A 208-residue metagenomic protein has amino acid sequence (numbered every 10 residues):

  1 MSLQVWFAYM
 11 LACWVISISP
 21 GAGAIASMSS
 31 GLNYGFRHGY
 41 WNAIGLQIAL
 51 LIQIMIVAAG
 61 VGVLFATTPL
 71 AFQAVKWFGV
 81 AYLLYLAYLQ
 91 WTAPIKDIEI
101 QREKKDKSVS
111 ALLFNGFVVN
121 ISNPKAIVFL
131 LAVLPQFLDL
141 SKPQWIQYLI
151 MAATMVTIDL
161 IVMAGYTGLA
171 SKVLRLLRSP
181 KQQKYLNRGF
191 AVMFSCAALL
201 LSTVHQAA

Functional and structural regions predicted by a protein language model:
M1-Q4, A208: Short, strongly hydrophobic alpha-helical membrane anchors
L3-Q73, L130-M151, M155-V156, T167-A170: Juxtamembrane transmembrane-helix termini in multi-pass membrane transport proteins
L11, P124-L134, C196-L200: Kinked, hydrophobic transmembrane alpha-helices enriched for aromatic residues and small/kink-inducing positions
W14, I18, L51-I52, A59 (+6 more regions): Hydrophobic/aromatic residues within the transmembrane alpha-helices of Major Facilitator Superfamily
G21, N123, A191: Short, conserved phosphate/pyrophosphate- and ester-handling motifs at nucleotide-, phospho-/glycolipid
T67-K96, V156-A170, L174-A208: Selective transmembrane alpha-helices of multi-pass membrane proteins
T92-V109: Flexible cytoplasmic inter-helical loops of multi-pass small-molecule transporters
V109-F117, N123: Anionic-ligand binding region
